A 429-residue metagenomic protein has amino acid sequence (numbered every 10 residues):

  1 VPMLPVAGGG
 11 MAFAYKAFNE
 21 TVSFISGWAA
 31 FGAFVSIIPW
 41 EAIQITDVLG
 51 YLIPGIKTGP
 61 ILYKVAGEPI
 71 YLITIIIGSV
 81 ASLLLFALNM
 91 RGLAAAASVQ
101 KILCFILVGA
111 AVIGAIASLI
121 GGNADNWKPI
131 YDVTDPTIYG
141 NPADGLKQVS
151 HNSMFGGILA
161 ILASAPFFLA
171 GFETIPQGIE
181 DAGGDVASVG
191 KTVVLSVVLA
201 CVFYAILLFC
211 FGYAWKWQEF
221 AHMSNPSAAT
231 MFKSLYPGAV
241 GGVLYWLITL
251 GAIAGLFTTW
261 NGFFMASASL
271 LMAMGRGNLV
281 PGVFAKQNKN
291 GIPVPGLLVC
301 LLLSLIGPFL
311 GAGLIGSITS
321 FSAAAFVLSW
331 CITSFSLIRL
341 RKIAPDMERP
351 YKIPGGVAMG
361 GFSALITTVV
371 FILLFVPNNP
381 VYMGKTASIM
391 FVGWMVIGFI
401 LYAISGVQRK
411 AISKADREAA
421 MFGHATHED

Functional and structural regions predicted by a protein language model:
V1-S82, A87, I253-A273, L314-L328: Hydrophobic transmembrane alpha-helices that form the core helical bundles of multi-pass secondary transporters
A12-F13, N19, Y51-I61, T134-S153 (+3 more regions): TM-loop-TM module centered on a large, flexible mid-protein loop between adjacent transmembrane helices in multi-pass
A12-Y15, A42-I73, F105, A110 (+6 more regions): Helix-loop-helix connectors at the membrane interface of multi-pass transporters/channels
Q44-D47, I53-Y71, L93-C104, L247-G251 (+3 more regions): Transmembrane helix-loop boundary segments of multi-pass membrane transporters
D47-L52, F105-P142, F209-W215, T333-A344 (+2 more regions): Hydrophobic alpha-helical segments and their helix-loop junctions in multi-pass secondary transporters
I73-T134, V193-V198, T319-I332, V357-F362 (+1 more regions): Membrane-interface loop-to-helix entry segments
V283-V294, W330-Y382: C-terminal membrane-solvent junction of multi-pass transporters and transport-like membrane proteins
G316-F326, G355-D429: A generic transmembrane alpha-helix motif of multi-pass inner-membrane proteins
